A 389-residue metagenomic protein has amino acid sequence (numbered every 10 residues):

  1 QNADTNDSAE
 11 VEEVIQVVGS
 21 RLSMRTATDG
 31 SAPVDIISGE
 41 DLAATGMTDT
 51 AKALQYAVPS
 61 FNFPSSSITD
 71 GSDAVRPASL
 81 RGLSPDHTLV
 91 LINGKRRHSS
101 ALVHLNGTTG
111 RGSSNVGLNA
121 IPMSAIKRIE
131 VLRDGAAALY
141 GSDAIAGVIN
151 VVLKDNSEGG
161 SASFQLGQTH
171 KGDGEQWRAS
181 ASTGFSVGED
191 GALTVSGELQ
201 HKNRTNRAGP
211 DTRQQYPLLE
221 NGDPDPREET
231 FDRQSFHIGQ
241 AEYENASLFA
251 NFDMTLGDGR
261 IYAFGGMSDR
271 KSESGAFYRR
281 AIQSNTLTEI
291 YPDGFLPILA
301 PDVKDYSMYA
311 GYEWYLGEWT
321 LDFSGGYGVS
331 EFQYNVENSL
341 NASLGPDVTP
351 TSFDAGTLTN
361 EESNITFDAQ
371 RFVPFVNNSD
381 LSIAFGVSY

Functional and structural regions predicted by a protein language model:
V14, A32-K52, P77-L83, S113-N119 (+3 more regions): Short, polar/charged loop or turn motifs at beta-strand boundaries
V14-T45, S72, A101-R111, G160: N-terminal periplasmic "start-of-domain" segments of outer-membrane beta-barrel proteins
V34, L42, L54, I129 (+2 more regions): Non-catalytic regulatory/gating segments with a bias toward low-complexity or hydrophobic composition
T50-A53, A57, R76-S79, L91 (+4 more regions): N-terminal periplasmic accessory domains that precede and gate Gram-negative outer-membrane beta-barrel machines
Q55-S100: Extracytoplasmic beta-strand/coil segments of soluble accessory domains associated with Gram-negative outer-membrane
K95-R133: Short acidic/polar hinge/loop motifs at secondary-structure boundaries that mediate gating or recognition
E158, K171-F277, Q283-D293, P297-G317: Transmembrane beta-barrel wall of Gram-negative outer-membrane proteins
N251-S272, L296-Y389: Face-selective signature of the C-terminal outer-membrane beta-barrel domain
